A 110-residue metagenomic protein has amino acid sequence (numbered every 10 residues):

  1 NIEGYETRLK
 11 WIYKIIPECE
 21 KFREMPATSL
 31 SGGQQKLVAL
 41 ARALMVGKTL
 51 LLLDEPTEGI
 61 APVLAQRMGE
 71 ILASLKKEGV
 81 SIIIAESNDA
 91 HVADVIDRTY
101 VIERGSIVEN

Functional and structural regions predicted by a protein language model:
P26-L30, Q34: Conserved ABC ATPase signature
L30, A43-L44: ABC ATPase signature
L40: Hydrophobic anchor residue at the start of the ABC signature
M45-T49: A short, proline-enriched helix->beta-strand linker immediately N-terminal to the Walker B motif in ABC-type P-loop
L51-E55: Catalytic Walker B motif of ABC-type/P-loop ATPase nucleotide-binding domains
E86-S87: H-loop/switch region of ABC-family ATPase nucleotide-binding domains
V92-D94: A short, surface-exposed alpha-helical micro-motif characterized by mixed small hydrophobic and charged/polar residues
